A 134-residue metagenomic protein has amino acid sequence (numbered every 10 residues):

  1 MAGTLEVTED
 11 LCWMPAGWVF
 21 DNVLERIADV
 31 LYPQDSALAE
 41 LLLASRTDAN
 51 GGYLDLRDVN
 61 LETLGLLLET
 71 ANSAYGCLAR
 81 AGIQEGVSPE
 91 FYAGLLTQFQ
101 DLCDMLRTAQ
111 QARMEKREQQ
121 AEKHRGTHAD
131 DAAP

Functional and structural regions predicted by a protein language model:
M1-P134: Acidic (Asp/Glu-rich) sequence patches and key acidic residues that form negatively charged surfaces used
